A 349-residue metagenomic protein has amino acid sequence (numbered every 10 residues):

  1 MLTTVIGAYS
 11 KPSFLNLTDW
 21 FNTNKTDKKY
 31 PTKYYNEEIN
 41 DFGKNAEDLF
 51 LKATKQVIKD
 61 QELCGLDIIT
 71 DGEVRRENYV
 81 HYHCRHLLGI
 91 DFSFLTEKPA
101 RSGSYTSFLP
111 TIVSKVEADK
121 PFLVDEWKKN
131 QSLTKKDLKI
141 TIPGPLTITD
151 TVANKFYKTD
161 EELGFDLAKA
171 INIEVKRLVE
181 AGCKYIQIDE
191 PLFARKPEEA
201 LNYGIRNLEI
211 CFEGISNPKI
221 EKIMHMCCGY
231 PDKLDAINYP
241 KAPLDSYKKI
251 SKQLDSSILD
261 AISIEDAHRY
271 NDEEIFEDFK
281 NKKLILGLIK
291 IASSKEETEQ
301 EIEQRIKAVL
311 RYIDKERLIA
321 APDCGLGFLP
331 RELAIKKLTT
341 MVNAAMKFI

Functional and structural regions predicted by a protein language model:
M1-I349: Domain-level signal for soluble alpha/beta catalytic cores
